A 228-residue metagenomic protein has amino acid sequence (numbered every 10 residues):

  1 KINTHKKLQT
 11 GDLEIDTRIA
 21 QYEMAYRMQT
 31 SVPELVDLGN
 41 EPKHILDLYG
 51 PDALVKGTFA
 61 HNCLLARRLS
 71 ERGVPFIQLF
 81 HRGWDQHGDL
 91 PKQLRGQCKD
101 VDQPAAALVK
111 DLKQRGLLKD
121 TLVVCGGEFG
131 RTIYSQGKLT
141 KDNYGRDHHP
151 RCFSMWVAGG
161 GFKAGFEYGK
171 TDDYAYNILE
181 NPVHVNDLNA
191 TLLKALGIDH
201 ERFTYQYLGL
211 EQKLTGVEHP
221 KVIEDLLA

Functional and structural regions predicted by a protein language model:
K1-A228: Ligand-binding pockets and gating/stacking loops
